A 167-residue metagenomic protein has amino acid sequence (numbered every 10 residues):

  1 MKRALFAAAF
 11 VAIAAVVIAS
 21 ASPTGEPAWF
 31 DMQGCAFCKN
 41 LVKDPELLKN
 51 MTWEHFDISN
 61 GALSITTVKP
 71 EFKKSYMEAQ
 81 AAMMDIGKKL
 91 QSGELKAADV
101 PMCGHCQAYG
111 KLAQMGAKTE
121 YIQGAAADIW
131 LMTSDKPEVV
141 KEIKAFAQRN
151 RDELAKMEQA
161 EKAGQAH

Functional and structural regions predicted by a protein language model:
M1-A4: Positively charged n-region of N-terminal signal peptides that target proteins for export
A8-V16: Bacterial N-terminal signal peptides
V16-G25: Bacterial Sec-dependent signal peptides at the C-terminal "C-region" and cleavage site
T24-E46, F72-Q114, N150-G164: A low-complexity, Ser/Thr/Gly/Pro-enriched, surface-exposed linker/loop concept that marks segments flanking
A36-I65: N-terminal domain-start interaction segment
D57-K74, A127-L131: Terminal, regulation- and interaction-focused segments at domain boundaries
V100-S134: Short, solvent-exposed interaction modules
G124-Q159: Short, well-ordered, aromatic-rich surface patches in folded extracellular/luminal domains
